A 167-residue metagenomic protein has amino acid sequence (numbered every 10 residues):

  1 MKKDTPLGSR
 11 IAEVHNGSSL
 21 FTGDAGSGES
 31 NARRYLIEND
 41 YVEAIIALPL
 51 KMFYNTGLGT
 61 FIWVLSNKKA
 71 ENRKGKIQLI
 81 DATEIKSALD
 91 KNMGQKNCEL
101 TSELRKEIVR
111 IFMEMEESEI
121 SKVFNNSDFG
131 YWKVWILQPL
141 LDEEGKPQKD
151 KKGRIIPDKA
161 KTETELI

Functional and structural regions predicted by a protein language model:
M1-I167: A conserved structural/catalytic subdomain of Rossmann-like adenosyl-cofactor enzymes
